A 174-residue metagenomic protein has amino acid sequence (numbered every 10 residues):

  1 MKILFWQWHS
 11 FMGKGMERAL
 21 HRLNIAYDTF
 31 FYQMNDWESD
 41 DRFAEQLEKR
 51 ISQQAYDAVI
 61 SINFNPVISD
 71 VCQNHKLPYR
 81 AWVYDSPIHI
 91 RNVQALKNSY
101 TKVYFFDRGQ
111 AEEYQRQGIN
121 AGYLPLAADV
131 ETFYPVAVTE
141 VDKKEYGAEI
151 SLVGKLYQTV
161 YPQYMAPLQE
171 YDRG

Functional and structural regions predicted by a protein language model:
K2-M12, I119-G174: Nucleotide-sugar donor-binding catalytic core of glycosyltransferases
H9-Q117, E131-V138: Extended catalytic core of nucleotide-activated donor transferases of GT-like folds
